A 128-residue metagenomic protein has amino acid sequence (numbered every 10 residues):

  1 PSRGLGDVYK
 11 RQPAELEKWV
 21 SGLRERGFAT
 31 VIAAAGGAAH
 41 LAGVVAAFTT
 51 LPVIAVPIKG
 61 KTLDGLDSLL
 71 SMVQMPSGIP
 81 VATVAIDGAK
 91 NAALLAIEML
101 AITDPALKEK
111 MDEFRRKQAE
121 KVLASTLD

Functional and structural regions predicted by a protein language model:
P1-Y9: Single conserved hydrophobic/aromatic residue that forms the stacking wall/gate of nucleotide- or nucleobase-binding
K10-P13, V20: Donor-nucleotide binding loops and adjacent catalytic segments primarily of GT-B fold Leloir glycosyltransferases
P13-L16, A35-V44, L63-L66, A89-A93: Short glycine/serine/threonine-rich phosphate/pyrophosphate-binding segments that cradle anionic phosphate groups
E17-S21, A42, A46, L70-V73 (+1 more regions): Predominant activation on well-ordered alpha-helical scaffold segments within soluble catalytic domains
W19-P57: Glycine-rich phosphate-binding loop
L41, A46-A82: Long, charge-patterned amphipathic alpha-helical coiled-coil/hairpin "stalk" segments used as oligomerization
G65-D128: C-terminal binding/interaction regions
